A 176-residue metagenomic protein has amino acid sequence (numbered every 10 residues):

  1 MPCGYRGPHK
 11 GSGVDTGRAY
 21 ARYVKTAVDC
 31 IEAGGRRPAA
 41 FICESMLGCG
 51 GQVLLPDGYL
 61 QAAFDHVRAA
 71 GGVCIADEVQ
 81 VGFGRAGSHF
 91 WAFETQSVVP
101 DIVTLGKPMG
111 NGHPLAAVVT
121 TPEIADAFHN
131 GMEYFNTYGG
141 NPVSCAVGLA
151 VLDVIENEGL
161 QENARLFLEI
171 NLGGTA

Functional and structural regions predicted by a protein language model:
M1-A176: Conserved N-terminal phosphate-binding loop of PLP-dependent enzymes in the Aspartate aminotransferase
